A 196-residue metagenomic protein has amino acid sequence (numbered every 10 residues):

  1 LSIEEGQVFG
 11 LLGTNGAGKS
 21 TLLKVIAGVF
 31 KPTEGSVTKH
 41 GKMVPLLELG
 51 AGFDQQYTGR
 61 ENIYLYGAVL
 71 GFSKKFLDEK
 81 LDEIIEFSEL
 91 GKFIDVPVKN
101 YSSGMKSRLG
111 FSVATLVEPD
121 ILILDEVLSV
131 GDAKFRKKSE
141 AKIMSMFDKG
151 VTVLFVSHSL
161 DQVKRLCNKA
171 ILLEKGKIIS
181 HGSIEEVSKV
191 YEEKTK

Functional and structural regions predicted by a protein language model:
L12-T14: The feature captures the beta-strand-to-loop junction immediately N-terminal to the Walker
S20-G67: ABC ATPase nucleotide-binding domain signature region
Y64, F76-F93: Conserved ABC ATPase "signature" region
T115-L124: A short, proline-enriched helix->beta-strand linker immediately N-terminal to the Walker B motif in ABC-type P-loop
S157-H158: H-loop/switch region of ABC-family ATPase nucleotide-binding domains
V163-R165: A short, surface-exposed alpha-helical micro-motif characterized by mixed small hydrophobic and charged/polar residues
K175-G176, Y191: Conserved ABC ATPase "signature" C-loop
H181-G182: ABC ATPase "signature
